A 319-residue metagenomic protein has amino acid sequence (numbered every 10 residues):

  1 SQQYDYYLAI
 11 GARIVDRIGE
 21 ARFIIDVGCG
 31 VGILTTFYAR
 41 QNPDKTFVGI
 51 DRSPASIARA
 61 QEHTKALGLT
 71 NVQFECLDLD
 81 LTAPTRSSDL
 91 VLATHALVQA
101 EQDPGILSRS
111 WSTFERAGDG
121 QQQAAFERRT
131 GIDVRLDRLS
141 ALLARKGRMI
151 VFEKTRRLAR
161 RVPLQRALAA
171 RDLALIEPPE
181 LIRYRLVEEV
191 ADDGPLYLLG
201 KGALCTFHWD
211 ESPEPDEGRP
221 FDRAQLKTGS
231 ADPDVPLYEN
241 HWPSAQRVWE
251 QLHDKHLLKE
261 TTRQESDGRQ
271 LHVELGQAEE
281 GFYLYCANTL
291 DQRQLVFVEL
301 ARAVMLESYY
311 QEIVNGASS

Functional and structural regions predicted by a protein language model:
Q3-A21: Conserved alpha-helix/loop element of class I SAM-dependent methyltransferases that forms part of the SAM/SAH-binding
V31-P43: Conserved SAM-binding loop of SAM-dependent methyltransferases across substrates and taxa, primarily the Class I
S53: Conserved SAM/SAH-binding beta-strand->alpha-helix loop
A60-Q61: Conserved SAM-binding loop
G68-L79: Conserved SAM-binding strand-loop segment of SAM-dependent methyltransferases
T94-V134: Mobile active-site "lid"/loop adjacent to the S-adenosyl-L-methionine
G118-A124, K146-E153: Conserved beta-strand signature within the Rossmann-like core of class I S-adenosyl-L-methionine
R161-V162, R166-F221: Class I S-adenosyl-L-methionine
